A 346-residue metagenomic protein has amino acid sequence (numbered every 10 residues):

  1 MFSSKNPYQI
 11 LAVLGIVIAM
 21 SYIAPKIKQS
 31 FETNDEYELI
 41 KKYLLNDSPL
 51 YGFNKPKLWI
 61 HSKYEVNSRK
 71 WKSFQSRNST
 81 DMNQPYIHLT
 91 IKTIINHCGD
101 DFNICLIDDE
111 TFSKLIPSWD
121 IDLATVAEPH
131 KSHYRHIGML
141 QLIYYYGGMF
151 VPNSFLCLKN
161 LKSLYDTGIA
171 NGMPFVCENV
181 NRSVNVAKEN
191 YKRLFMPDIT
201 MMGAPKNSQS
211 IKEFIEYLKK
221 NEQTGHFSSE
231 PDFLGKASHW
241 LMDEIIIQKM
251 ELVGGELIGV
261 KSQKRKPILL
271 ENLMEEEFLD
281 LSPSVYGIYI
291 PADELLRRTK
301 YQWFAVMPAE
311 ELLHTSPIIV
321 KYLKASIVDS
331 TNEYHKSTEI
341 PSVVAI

Functional and structural regions predicted by a protein language model:
M1-R135, N153-I346: Glycosyltransferase-associated regions of secretory-pathway enzymes, highlighting luminal stem/catalytic domains
H136-G148: Small-residue hinge/turn detector
